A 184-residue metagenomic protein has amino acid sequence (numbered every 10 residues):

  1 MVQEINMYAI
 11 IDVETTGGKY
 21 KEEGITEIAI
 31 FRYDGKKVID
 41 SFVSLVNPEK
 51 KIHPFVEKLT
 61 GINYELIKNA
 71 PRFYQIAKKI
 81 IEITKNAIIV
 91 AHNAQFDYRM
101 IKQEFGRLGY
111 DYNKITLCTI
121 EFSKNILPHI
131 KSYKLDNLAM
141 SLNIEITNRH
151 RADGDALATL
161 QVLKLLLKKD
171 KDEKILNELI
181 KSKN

Functional and structural regions predicted by a protein language model:
M1-E4, V162-N184: Acidic two-metal-ion nuclease catalytic site recognized across multiple nuclease folds, prominently DnaQ/RNase D-T
M1-I115, P128-H150, E178: Conserved non-catalytic scaffold segment of RNase H-like nuclease domains
T15-G17, E121, A158: Short, glycine/acidic-enriched loop or turn micro-motifs at the edges of active sites
Q75, S123, A156-L157: Short secondary-structure boundary/hinge segments and terminal tails
R107, N125, S141, V162-K169: Active-site catalytic microenvironments for nucleophilic, acid-base chemistry
C118-P128: Short, flexible loop segments at boundaries between secondary-structure elements
R151-K164: Acidic, divalent-metal-coordinating active-site segment for phosphoryl/phosphodiester hydrolysis, typified by short
